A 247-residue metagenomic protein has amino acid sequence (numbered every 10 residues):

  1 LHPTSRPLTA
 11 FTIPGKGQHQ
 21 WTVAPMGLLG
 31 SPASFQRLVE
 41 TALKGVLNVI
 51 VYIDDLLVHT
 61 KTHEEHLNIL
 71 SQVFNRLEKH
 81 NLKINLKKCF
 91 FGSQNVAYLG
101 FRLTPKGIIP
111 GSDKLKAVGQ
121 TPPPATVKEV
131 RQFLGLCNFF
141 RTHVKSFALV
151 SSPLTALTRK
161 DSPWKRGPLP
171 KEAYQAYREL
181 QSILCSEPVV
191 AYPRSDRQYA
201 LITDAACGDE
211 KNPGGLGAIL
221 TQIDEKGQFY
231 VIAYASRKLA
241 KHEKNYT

Functional and structural regions predicted by a protein language model:
L1-G215, T221-T247: Retroelement reverse transcriptase polymerase core
